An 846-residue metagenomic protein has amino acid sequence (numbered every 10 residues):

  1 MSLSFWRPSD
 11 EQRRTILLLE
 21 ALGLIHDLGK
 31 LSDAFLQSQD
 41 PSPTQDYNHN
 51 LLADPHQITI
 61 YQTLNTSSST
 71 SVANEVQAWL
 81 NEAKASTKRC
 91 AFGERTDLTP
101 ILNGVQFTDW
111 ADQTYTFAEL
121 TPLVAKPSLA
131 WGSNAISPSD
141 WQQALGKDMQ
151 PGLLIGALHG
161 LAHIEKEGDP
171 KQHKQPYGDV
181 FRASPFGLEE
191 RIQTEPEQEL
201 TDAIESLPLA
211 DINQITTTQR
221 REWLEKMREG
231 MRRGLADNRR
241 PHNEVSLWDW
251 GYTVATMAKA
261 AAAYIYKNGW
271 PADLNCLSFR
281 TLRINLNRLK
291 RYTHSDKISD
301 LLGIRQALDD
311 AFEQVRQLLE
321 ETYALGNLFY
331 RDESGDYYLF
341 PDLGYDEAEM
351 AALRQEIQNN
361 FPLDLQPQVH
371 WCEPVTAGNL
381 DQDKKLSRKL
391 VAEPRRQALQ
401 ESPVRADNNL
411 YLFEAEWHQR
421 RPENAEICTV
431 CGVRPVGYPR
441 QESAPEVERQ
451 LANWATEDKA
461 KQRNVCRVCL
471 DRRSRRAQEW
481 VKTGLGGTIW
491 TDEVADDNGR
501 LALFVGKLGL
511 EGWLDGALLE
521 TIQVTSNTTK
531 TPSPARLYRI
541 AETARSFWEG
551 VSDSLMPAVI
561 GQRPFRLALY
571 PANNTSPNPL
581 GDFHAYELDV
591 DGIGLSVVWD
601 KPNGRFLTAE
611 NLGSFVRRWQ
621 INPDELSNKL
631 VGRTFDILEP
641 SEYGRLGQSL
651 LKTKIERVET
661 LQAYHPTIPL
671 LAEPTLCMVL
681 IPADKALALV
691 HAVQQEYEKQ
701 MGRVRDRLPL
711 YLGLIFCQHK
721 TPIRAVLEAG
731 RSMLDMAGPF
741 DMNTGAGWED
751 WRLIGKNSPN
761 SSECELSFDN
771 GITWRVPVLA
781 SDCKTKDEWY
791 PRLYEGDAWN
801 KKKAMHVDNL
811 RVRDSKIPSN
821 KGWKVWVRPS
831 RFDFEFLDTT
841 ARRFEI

Functional and structural regions predicted by a protein language model:
M1-I846: Regulatory and interdomain segments flanking nucleotide-handling catalytic cores in signaling/defense enzymes
